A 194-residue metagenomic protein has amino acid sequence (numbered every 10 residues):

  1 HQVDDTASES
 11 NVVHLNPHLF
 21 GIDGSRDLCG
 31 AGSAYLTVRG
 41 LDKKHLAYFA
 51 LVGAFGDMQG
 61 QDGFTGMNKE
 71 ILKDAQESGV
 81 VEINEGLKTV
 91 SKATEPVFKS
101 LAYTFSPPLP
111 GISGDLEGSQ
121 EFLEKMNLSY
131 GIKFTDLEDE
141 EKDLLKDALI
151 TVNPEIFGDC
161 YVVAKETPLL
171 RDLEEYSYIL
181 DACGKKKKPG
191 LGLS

Functional and structural regions predicted by a protein language model:
H1-I179, C183-S194: Replace "Mg2+/Mn2+-dependent" with "divalent metal-dependent
